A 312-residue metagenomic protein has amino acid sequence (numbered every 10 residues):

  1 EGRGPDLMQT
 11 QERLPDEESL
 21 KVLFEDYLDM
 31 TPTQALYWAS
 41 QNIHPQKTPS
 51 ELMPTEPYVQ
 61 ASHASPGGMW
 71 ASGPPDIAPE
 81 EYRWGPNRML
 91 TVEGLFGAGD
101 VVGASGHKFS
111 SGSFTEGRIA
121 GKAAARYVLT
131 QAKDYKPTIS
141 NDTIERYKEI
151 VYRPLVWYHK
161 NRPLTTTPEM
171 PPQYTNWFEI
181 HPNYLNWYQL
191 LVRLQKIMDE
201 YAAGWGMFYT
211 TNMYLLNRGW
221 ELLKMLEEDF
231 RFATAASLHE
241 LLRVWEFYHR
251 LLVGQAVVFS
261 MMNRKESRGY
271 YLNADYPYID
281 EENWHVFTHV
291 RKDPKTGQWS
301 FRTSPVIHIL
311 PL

Functional and structural regions predicted by a protein language model:
E1-F109, Q195-L312: Mobile, glycine/GP-rich and aromatic-enriched active-site lid/loop segments adjacent to catalytic centers
V102-A124: A conserved FAD-binding loop/helix module that cradles the flavin
G112-S113, T130, E282: Alpha-helix termini
T130-A236: Long, amphipathic alpha-helical stalk/connector segments used for oligomerization, subunit docking, or mechanical
